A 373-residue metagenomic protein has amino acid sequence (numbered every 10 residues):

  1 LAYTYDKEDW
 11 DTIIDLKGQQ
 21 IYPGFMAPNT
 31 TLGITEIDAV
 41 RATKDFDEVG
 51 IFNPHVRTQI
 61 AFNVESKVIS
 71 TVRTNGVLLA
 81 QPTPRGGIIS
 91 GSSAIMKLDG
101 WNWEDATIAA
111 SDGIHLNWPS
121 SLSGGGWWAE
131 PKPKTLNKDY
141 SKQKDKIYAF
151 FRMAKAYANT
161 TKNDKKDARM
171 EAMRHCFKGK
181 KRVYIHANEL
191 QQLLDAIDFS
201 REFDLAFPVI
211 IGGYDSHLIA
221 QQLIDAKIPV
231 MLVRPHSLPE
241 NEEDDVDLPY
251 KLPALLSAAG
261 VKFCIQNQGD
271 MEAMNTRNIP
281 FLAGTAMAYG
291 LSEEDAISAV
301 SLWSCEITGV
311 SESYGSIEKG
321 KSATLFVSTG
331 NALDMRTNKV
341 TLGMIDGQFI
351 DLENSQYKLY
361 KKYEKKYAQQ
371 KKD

Functional and structural regions predicted by a protein language model:
L1-Y22: Histidine-rich, glycine-flanked metal-binding segment
D6, E318-Y363: C-terminal cap of metal-dependent C-N hydrolases
L16-N75, A80-T83: Metal-associated gating/positioning segment near the N- to mid-region
G24-F25, T107, I219-Q221, E240-D247 (+2 more regions): Short, charged, surface-exposed secondary-structure boundary motifs
D38, T43-V49, N53-H55, R182 (+5 more regions): His/Asp/Glu-enriched, well-ordered alpha-helical/loop segment that forms or immediately abuts the divalent-metal
V68, R73-F207, K339: Polyanionic/metal-chelating signatures
Y184-N188, A206-D215, P235, P239: Catalytic beta/alpha-barrel core
D215-A226: Active-site-adjacent beta->alpha loops and helix N-cap segments on the catalytic face of soluble alpha/beta enzymes
